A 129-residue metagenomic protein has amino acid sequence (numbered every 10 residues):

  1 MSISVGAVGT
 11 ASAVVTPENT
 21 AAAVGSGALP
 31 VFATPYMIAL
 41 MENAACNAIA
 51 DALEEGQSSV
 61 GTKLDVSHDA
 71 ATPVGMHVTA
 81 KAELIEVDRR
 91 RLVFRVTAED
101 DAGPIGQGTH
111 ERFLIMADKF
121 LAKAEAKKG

Functional and structural regions predicted by a protein language model:
M1-A33: Catalytic strand-loop segment that frames the active site of acyl-thioester-processing enzymes
S4-T10, K63, H77-T79, R91-V93 (+1 more regions): Intrinsic-disorder/low-complexity, polar/charged segments enriched in Ser/Thr/Lys/Arg/Asp/Glu/Gln
A28, F32-Y36, V93, I115: Residues at secondary-structure transition points
C46-T79: Hydrophobic beta-strand-centered segment that forms part of the acyl-chain substrate-binding groove
V66-D101: Hydrophobic beta-sheet segments that form the core/acyl-binding groove of ACP/CoA-dependent acyl-chain-processing
G106, E111-G129: C-terminal output/interaction extensions
